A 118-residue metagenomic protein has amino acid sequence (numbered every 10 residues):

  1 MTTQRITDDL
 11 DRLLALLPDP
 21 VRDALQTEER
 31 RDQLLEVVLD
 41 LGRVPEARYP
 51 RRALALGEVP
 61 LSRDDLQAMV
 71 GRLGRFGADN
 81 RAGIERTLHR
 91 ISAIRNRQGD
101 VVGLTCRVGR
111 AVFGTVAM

Functional and structural regions predicted by a protein language model:
M1-G83, T87: N-terminal accessory targeting/assembly segments
G57, A68-M118: P-loop NTP-binding catalytic core
